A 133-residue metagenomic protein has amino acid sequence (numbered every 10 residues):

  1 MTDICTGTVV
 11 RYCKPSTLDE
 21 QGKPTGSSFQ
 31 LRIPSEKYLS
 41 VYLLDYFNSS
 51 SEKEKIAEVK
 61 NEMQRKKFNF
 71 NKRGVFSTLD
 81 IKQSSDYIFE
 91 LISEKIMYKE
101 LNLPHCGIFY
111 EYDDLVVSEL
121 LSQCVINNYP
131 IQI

Functional and structural regions predicted by a protein language model:
M1-T6, D19-P24, F29-I133: Conserved NAD+-utilizing ADP-ribose enzyme module
C13: Conserved phosphate/oxyanion-binding catalytic-loop motifs
